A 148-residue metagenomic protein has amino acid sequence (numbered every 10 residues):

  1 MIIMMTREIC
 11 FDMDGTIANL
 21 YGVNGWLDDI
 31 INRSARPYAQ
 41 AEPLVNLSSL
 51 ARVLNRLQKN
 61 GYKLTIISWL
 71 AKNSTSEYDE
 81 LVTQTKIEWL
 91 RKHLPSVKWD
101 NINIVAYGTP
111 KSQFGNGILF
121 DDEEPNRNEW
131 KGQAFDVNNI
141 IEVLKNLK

Functional and structural regions predicted by a protein language model:
M1-M4: Short, Lys/Arg-enriched N-terminal segments with co-localized hydrophobic residues within the first ~10-30 amino acids
R7-I9, N116-G117: The start of beta-strands in P-loop NTPase/AAA+ ATPase cores
E8-C10, D14-W89, H93: Alpha-helical substrate-recognition element adjacent to the catalytic core
I67, I104-Y107, V137: Conserved beta-strand termini and adjacent loop/short-helix elements that scaffold enzyme active sites in alpha/beta
K72, P110, E142: Surface-exposed, flexible loop/turn segments at secondary-structure boundaries
L81-Q84, V97-N103, D136: Lumenal/extracellular "mature" regions of secretory-pathway glycan-modifying transferases
N101-P125, W130: Conserved Lys-Pro-Asp/Glu-containing loop-to-beta segment of HAD-superfamily phosphomonoesterases, centered on
E123-K148: Asp-based, Mg2+/Mn2+-dependent phosphohydrolase catalytic module
